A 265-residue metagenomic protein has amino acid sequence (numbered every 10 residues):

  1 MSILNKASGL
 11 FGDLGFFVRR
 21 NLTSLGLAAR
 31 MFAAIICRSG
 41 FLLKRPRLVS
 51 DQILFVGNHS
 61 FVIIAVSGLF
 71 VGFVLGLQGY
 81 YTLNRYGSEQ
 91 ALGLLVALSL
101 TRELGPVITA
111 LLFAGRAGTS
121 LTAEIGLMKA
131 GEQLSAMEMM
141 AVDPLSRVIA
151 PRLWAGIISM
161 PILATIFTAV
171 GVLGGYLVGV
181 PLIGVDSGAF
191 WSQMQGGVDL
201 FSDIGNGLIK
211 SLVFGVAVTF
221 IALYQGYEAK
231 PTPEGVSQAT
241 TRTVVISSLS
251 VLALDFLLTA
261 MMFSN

Functional and structural regions predicted by a protein language model:
S2-L48, Q225-G226, K230: Short, membrane-interfacial amphipathic segments enriched in basic
F41-V66, V245: Membrane-interface helix starts
Q52, D143-A164, A239, T243: Start (N-cap) of specific transmembrane helices in multi-pass transporter permeases
F55, H59, I63, S67 (+3 more regions): Loop-to-helix entry region at the N-terminal start of transmembrane alpha-helices in multi-pass membrane transporters
S67-F70, A110-A114, A150-G179, V213 (+2 more regions): Hydrophobic alpha-helical transmembrane segments that constitute the membrane-spanning cores of multi-pass membrane
Q78-T101, A169-L212, V216, F220-T240 (+1 more regions): Membrane-interfacial helix-loop-helix connectors in multipass membrane proteins
I125-A150, P233-V236: Short cytoplasmic-facing helical segments at TM-TM junctions of multi-pass membrane proteins
V236, R242-T259: Final/C-terminal transmembrane alpha-helix of multipass membrane proteins
